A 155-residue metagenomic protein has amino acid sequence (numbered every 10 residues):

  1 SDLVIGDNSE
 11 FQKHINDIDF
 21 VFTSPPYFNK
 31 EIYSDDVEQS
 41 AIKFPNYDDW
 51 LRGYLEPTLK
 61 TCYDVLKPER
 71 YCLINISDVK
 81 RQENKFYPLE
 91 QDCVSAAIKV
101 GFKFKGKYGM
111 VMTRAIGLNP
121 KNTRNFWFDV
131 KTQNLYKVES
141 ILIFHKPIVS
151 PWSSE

Functional and structural regions predicted by a protein language model:
S1-E155: Class I S-adenosyl-L-methionine-dependent methyltransferase catalytic core
